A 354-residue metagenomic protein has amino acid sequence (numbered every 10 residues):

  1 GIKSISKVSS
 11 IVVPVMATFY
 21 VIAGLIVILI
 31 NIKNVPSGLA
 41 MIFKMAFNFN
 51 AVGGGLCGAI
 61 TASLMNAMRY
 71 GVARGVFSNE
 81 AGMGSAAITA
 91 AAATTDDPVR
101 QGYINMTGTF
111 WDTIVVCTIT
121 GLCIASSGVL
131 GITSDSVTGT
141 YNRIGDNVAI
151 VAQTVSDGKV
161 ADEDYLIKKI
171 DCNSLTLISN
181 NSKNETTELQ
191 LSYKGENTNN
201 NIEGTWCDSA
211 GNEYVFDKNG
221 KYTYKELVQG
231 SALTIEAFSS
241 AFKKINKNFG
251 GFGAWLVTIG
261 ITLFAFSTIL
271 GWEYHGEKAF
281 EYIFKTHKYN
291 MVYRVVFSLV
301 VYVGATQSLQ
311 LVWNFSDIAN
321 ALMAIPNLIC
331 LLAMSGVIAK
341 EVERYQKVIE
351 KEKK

Functional and structural regions predicted by a protein language model:
G1-I2, V13-K33, V99-G128, Y293-V300: Selective recognition of specific alpha-helical transmembrane segments in multi-pass small-molecule
G1-K44, W313-A339: Membrane-interface loop-to-helix entry segments
F19, V52-A73, S78, V115-C117 (+5 more regions): Select transmembrane alpha-helical segments in multipass membrane proteins
V21-G24, A67, G71-G75, M106-T109 (+3 more regions): Hydrophobic alpha-helical transmembrane segments of multi-pass small-molecule transporters/permeases
A81, A91-Y103, T107-W111, Y282-K288: Juxtamembrane helix-boundary/capping and inter-helix hinge elements in multi-pass membrane proteins
L130-G250: Low-complexity, proline/glycine-enriched hydrophobic segments characteristic of transmembrane helices
T205-C207, G211-V215, N219-L227, A321 (+1 more regions): Terminal cytosolic tails of multi-pass membrane transporters, especially the segment immediately following the final
T258-Y302, V337-K354: C-terminal membrane-solvent junction of multi-pass transporters and transport-like membrane proteins
